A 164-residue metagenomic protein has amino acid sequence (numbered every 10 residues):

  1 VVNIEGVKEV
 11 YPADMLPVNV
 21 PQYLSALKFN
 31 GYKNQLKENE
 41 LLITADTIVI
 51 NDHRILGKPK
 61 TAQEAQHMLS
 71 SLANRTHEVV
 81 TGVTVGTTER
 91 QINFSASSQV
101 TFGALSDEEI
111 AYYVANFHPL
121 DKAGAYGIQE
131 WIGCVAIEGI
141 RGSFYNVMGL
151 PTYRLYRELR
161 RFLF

Functional and structural regions predicted by a protein language model:
V1-V10: A short beta-strand-loop structural module common to alpha/beta enzyme folds
A13-F164: Anionic-ligand binding patches
